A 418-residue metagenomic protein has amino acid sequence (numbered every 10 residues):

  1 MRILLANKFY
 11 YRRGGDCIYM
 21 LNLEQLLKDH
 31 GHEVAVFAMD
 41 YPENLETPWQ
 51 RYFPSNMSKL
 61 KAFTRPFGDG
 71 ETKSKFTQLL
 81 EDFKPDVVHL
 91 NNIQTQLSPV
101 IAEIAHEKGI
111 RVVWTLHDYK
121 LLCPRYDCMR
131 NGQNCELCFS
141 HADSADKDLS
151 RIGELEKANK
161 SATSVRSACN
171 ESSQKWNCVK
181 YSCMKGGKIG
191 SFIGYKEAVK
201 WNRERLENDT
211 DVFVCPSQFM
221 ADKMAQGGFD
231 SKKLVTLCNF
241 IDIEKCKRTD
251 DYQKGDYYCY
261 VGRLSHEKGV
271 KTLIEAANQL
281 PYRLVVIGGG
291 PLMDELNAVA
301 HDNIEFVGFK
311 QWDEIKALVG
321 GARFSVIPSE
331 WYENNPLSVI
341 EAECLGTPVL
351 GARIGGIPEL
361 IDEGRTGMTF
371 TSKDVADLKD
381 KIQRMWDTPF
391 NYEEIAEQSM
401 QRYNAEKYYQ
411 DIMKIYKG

Functional and structural regions predicted by a protein language model:
E107, K120, G132-V212: Membrane-proximal helix-turn-helix segments that form the acceptor-binding/catalytic region of lipid-linked
V214, D250-K268, L273-P281: Conserved donor-binding/catalytic core segment of Leloir-type glycosyltransferases
A225-Q226, S231-T236, F240-D256, A317: Acidic anion/phosphate-binding donor-loop and adjacent secondary structure in glycosyltransferase catalytic cores
D294-A317: Nucleotide-activated donor-binding/catalytic signature segment of Leloir-type glycosyltransferases, i.e., the conserved
I327, P348-G351: Short hydrophobic beta-strand element within catalytic cores of glycosyltransferases and related nucleotide-activated
V339-I340, I354-G364, M368-T369: Short acidic/histidine- and often glycine-rich active-site loop of Leloir-type glycosyltransferases that engages
E363-G364, M368-V375, I382-P389: Conserved acidic donor-binding segment of nucleotide-sugar-dependent glycosyltransferases
P389-K417: A charged, aromatic-enriched C-terminal amphipathic alpha-helix characteristic of glycosyltransferases across folds
